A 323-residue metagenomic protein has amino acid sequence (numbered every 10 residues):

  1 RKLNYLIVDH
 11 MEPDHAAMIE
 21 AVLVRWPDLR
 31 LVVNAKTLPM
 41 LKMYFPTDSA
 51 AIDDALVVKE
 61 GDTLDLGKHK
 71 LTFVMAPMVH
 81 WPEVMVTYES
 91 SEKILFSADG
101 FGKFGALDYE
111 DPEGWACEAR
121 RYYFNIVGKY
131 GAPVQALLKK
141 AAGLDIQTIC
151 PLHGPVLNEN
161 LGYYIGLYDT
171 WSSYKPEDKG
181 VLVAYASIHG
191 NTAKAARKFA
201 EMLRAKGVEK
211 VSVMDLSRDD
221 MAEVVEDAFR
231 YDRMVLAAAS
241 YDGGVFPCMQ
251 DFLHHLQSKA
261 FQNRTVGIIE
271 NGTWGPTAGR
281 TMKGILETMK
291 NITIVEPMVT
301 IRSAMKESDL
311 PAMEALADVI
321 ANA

Functional and structural regions predicted by a protein language model:
R1, P46-D111: Catalytic core of the metallo-beta-lactamase
R1-L31: Active-site metal-binding motif and surrounding structural segment of the metallo-beta-lactamase
N4-M11, L31-N34, L95-A98, I149-H153: Active-site neighborhood of phospho(di)ester-bond hydrolases with catalytic His/Asp-centered motifs
Y5, H69, K93-F96, T148 (+2 more regions): Structural motif
M18, D220-V224: Short acidic active-site motifs
L107-I149, H153-V156, K198-L216, V224-A323: FMN-binding flavodoxin-like domain, especially the glycine-rich phosphate-binding loop
C150-E177: Short N-terminal or domain-adjacent regulatory/targeting segments
A184-K206: Short, charged N-terminal beta->alpha structural module
